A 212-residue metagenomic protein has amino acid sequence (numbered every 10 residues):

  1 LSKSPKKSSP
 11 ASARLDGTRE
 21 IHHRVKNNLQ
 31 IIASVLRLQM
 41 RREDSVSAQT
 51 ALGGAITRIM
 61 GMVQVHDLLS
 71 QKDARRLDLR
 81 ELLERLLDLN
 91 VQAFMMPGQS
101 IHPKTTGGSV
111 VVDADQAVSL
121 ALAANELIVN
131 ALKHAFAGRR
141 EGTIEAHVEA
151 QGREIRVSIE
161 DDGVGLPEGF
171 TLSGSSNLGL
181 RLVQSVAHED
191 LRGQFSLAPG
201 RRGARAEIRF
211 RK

Functional and structural regions predicted by a protein language model:
P10-T18, H22, D44, T50 (+4 more regions): Conserved short strand/loop->alpha-helix "switch" segment adjacent to the catalytic nucleotide/phosphoryl-transfer site
A13-G17, R24, L29-M60, Q64 (+1 more regions): Histidine phosphotransfer helical core of two-component systems
G53-A55, M60, Q64, L68 (+2 more regions): Short beta-to-alpha transition helix within the HATPase_c
E141-R153: Short beta-strand/loop element within the Bergerat-fold HATPase_c
I144, A204-F210: Hydrophobic core positions in the C-terminal catalytic ATP-binding module
E154-R181: Glycine-rich/acidic phosphate-handling loop/turn and adjacent ATP-lid/helix of nucleotide-binding kinase/ATPase domains
L182-R192: Conserved glycine-/histidine-rich ATP-lid loop and adjacent helix of the Bergerat-fold HATPase_c
L191-P199: Glycine-rich ATP-binding loops of the HATPase_c
